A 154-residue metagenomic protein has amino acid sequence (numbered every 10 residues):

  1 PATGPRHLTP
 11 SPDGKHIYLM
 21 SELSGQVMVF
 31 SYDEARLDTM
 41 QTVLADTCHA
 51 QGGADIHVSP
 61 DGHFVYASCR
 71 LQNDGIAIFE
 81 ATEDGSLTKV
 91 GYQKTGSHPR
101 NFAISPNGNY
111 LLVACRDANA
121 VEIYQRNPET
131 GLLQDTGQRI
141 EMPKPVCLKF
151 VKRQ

Functional and structural regions predicted by a protein language model:
P1-H16, A45-G62, T95-Y110, M142-Q154: Beta-rich, blade/repeat-based domains predominating in secreted/periplasmic proteins but also intracellular
S11, L19-L23, A67-L71, V113-R116: Conserved beta-strand positions in repeat-built beta-propeller and related beta-rich domains
M20-Y32, L37-Y66: Oxyanion-binding "anion nests"
G25-V27, N73-I76, N119-V121: Structural signal for beta-propeller blades
V29-L37, I78-S86, Q125-L132: Short loop/turn segments immediately following beta-strands, especially the blade-tip and inter-blade linker loops
D38-T47, T88-K94, D135-I140: A short beta-strand motif characteristic of beta-propeller blades
A54, V58-H98: C-terminal structural cap/anchor segments
R116-Q125, Q134-Q154: Blade-level signature of beta-propeller repeat domains, shared across WD40, Kelch, NHL, RCC1 and BNR/Asp-box propellers
